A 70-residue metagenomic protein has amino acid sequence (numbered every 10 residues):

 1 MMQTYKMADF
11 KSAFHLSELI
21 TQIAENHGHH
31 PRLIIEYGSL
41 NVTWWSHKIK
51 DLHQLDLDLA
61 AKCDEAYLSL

Functional and structural regions predicted by a protein language model:
M1-L70: Charge-rich alpha-helical segments
